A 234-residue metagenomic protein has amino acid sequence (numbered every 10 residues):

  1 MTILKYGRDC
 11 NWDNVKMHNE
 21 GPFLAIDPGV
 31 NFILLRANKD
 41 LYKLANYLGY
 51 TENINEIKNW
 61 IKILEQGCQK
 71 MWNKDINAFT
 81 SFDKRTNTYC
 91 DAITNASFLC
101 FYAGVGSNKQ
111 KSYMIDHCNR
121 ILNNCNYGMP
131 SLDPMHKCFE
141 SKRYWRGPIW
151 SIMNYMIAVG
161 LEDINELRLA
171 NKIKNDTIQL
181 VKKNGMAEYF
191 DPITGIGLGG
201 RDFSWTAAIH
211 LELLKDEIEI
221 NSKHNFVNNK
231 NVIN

Functional and structural regions predicted by a protein language model:
M1-I26, I63-I149, K182-I233: Extended glycan-interaction surfaces of carbohydrate-active proteins
N19, A45-N53, N231-N234: Acidic/polar, glycine-enriched structural segments that form the non-catalytic walls/loops of the carbohydrate-binding
L24-N31, I54, K58, G147: Amphipathic, non-membrane alpha-helical segments in soluble helical-bundle scaffolds
D27, K142-E166: Peripheral, non-catalytic segments that deliver or gate enzyme domains
F32-T51, L99-K109, Y155-R168, I209-N221: Well-ordered alpha-helical scaffold segments within catalytic/enzyme domains
N38, E65, K174: Short amphipathic alpha-helical/adjacent loop interface patches that line ligand and macromolecule-binding sites
I54-Q69, T177: Short amphipathic alpha-helical coiled-coil/interface segments
N171-T177: Hydrophobic transmembrane alpha-helices and their immediate junctions
